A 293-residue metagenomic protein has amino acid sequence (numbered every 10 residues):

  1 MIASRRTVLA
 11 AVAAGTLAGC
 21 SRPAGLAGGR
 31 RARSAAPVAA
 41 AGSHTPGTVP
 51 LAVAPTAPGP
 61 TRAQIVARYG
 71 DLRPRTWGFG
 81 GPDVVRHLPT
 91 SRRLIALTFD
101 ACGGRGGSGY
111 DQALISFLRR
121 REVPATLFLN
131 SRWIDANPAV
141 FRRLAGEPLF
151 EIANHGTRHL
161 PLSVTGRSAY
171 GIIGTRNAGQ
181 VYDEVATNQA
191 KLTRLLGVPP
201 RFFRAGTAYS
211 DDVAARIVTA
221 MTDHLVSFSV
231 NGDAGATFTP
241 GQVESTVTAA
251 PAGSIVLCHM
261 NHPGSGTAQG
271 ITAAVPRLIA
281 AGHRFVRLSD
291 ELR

Functional and structural regions predicted by a protein language model:
M1, A13, E147-L149, A249: A broadly tuned, weak detector of single residues within folded domains
M1-I2, P161: Poly-acidic low-complexity segments
I2-T16, C20-F99, G104-Q112, A274-V275 (+1 more regions): N-terminal pre-catalytic segment of deacetylase/amide-hydrolase enzymes
V12, S21-R22, L88, A101-R105 (+12 more regions): Generic hydrophobic/packing signal
G15, G19, G25-G29, G42 (+18 more regions): Residue-identity detector for glycine
V38-T61, E122-N137, A178-G197, Y209: Short, charged N-terminal helix-start/capping segments
A57-V164, S168-R176, K191: Active-site beta->alpha N-cap acidic-glycine motif
D135-A139, L160-L257, N261-I279, H283-R284 (+1 more regions): Catalytic domains of cell-wall/extracellular-matrix polysaccharide-remodeling enzymes, centered on de-N-acetylation
